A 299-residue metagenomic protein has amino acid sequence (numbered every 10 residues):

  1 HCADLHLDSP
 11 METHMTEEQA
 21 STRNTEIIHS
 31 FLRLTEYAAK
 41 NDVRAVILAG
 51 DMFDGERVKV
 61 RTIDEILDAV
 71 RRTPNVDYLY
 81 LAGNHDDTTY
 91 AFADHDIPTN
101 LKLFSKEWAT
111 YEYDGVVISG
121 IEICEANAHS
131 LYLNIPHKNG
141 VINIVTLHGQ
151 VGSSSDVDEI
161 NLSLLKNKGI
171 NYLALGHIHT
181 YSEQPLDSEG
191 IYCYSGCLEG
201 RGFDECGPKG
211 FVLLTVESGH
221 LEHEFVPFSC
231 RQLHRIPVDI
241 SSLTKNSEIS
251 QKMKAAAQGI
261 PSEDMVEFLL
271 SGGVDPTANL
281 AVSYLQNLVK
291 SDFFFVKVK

Functional and structural regions predicted by a protein language model:
H1-E65: N-terminal active-site segment of His-dependent metallophosphoesterases
H1-Q19, K209, T215-V238: Domain-start "cap" segments at the beginnings of catalytic or binding domains
E18, A45, D54-C193, C197-G210 (+1 more regions): His/Asp/Glu-rich metal-coordinating catalytic cores of metallo-dependent phosphodiesterases/hydrolases acting on
I28, L32-A39, D64-L67, Y132-N134 (+2 more regions): Amphipathic, non-transmembrane alpha-helical secondary structure
A38-D42, K138-G140, G259-P261: Glycine-rich phosphate-binding loop signature in dinucleotide/nucleotide-binding domains
A49, G176, L269-S271: Conserved residues at the C-terminal ends of beta-strands
F53, D86, G272-P276: Short, internal active-site loops enriched in acidic
S218-K299: Accessory, non-catalytic peripheral segments of nucleic-acid enzymes
